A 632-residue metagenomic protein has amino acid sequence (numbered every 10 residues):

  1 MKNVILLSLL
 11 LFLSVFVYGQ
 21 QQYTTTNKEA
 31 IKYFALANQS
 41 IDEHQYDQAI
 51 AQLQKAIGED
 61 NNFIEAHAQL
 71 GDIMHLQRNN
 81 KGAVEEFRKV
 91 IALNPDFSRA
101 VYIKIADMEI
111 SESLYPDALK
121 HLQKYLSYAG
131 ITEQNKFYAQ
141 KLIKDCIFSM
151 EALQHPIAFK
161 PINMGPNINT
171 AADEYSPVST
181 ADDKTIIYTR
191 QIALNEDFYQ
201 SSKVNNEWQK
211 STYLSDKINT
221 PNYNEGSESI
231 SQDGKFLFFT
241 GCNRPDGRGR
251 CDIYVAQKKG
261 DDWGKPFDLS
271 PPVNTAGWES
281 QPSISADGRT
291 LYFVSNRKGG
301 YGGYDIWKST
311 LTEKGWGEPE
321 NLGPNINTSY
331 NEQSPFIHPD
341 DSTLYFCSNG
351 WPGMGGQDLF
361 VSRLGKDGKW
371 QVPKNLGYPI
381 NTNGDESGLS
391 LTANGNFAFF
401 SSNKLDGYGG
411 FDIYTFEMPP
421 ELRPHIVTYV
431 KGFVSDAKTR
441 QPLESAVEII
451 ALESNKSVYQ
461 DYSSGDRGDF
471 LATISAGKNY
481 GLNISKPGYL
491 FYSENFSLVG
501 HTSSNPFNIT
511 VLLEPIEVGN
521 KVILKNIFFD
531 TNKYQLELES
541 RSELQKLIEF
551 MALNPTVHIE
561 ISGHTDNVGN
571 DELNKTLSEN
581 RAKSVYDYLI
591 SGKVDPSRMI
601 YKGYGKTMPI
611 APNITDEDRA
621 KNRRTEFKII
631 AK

Functional and structural regions predicted by a protein language model:
K28-E59: Alpha-helical segment of the N-proximal tetratricopeptide repeat
E29, F63, F97-S98, T132: Residue-level recognition of tetratricopeptide repeat
Q69, L76, F97, K104 (+9 more regions): Short, conserved micro-motifs composed of acidic
S348, P352-G355, N554, S562-K632: Periplasmic OmpA-like peptidoglycan-binding domain that tethers envelope proteins to the cell wall
G468, K478-G488: A short, solvent-exposed beta-strand micro-motif common in secreted/extracellular proteins
E517-V557, T565-L573: Short, solvent-exposed beta-strand/turn patches at coil↔beta or beta↔helix junctions that act as interaction loops
